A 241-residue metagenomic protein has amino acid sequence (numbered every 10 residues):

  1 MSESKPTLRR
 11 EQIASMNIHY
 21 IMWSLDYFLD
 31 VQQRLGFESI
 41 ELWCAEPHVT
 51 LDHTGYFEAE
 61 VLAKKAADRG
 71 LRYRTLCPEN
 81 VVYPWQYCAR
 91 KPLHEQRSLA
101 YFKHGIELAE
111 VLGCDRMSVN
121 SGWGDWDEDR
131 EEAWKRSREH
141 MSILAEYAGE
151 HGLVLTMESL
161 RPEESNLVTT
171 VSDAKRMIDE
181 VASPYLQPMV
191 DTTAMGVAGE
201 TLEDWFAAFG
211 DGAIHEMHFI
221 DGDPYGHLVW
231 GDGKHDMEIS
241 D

Functional and structural regions predicted by a protein language model:
M1-G36, A63, A67, G113 (+2 more regions): Histidine-acidic metal/acid-base catalytic patches
E3-P6, Y27, D68, W85-Q187 (+1 more regions): Active-site acidic/histidine proton-transfer and metal-coordination neighborhood in alpha/beta enzyme cores
I18, L51-D52, E95, W134 (+2 more regions): A generic secondary-structure micro-motif detector that highlights 1-2 residue hydrophobic/ambivalent hotspots embedded
H19-I21, C44-E46, E79-V82, S121-D125 (+3 more regions): Active-site-proximal loop/turn and secondary-structure-junction residues that shape catalytic pockets, frequently
W43-A66, S121-E128, L228: Glycine-rich, proline-tolerant flexible connector loops at the mouths of alpha/beta enzymes
H48-L51, R74, V82-Q86: Short active-site-adjacent helix-start/loop capping segments
A66-R74: Glycine-rich, aromatic-flanked loop segments that form ligand/cofactor-binding clefts across common enzyme folds
